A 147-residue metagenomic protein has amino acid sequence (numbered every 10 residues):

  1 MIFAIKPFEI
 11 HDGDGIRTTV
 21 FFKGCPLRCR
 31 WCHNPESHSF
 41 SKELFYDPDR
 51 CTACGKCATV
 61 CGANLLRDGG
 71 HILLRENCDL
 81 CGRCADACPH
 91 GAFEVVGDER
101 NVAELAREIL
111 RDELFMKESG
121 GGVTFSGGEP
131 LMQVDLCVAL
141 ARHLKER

Functional and structural regions predicted by a protein language model:
I2-K56, H71-L80: N-terminal pre-triad scaffold of radical SAM enzymes
S39-R147: Conserved Radical SAM active-site core
